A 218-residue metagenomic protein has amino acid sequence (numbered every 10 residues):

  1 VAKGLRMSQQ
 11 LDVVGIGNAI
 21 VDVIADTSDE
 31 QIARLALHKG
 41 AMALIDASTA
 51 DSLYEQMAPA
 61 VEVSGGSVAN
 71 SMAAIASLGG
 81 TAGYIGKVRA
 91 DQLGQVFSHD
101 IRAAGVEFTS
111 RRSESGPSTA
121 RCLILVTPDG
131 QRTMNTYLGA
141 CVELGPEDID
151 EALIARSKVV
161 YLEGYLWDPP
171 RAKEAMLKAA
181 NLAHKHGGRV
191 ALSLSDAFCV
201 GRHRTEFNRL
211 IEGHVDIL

Functional and structural regions predicted by a protein language model:
K3-I85, Q95-V96: Glycine-rich phosphate/adenosyl-contacting loop at the front of the ribokinase-like
I16-N18, K87-A90, S113, V126-P128 (+2 more regions): Cofactor-binding loop segments of dinucleotide-utilizing enzymes, especially the Rossmann-like FAD- and NAD(P)+-binding
A82, F108, V190: Hydrophobic anchor at the start of a short beta-strand that flanks the dinucleotide cofactor-binding loop
D100-P117: A glycine-rich helix N-cap at a beta->alpha junction
G105, G139-P146, A197-R202: Short gly/ser/thr-rich secondary-structure transition/capping motifs
T109-S113, I124-P170: Conserved phosphate-binding/catalytic loop of the ribokinase/pfkB sugar-kinase fold
V159-L218: Conserved beta-alpha-beta core of the PfkB/ribokinase-like small-molecule kinase fold
